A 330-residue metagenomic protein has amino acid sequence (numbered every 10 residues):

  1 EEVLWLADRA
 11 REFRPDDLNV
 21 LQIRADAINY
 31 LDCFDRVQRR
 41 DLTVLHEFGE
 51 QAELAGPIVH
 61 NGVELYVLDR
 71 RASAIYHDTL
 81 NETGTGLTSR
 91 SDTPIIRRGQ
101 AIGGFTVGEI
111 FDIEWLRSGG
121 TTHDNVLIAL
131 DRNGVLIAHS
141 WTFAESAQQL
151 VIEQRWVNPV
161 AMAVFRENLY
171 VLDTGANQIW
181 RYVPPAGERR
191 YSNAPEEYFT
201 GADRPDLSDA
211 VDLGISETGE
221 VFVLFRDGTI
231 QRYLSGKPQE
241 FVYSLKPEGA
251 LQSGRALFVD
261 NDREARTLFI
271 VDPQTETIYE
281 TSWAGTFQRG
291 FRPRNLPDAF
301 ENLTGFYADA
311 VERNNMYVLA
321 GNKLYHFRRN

Functional and structural regions predicted by a protein language model:
E1-D17, V59, E64-G84: Amphipathic, non-membrane alpha-helical rod segments
L4-V37: Short, charge-rich amphipathic alpha-helical segments embedded in non-transmembrane helical bundles/solenoids
A25-E50, G108: Alpha-helical linker/edge segments of TPR/alpha-solenoid repeat scaffolds and analogous pre-/post-domain helices
D41-E50, R90-G104, E145-E153, Y191-P205 (+2 more regions): A short beta-strand motif characteristic of beta-propeller blades
E50-H60, Q100-G119, Q154-E167, G201-E220 (+3 more regions): Beta-rich, blade/repeat-based domains predominating in secreted/periplasmic proteins but also intracellular
G62, V67-R71, T121-N133, V171-G175 (+6 more regions): Conserved beta-strand positions in repeat-built beta-propeller and related beta-rich domains
S73-I75, G134-I137, N177-I179, T229-Q231 (+2 more regions): Structural signal for beta-propeller blades
L80-T83, S140-A144, V183-G187, L234-P238 (+2 more regions): Short loop/turn segments that connect beta-strands within beta-propeller blades
